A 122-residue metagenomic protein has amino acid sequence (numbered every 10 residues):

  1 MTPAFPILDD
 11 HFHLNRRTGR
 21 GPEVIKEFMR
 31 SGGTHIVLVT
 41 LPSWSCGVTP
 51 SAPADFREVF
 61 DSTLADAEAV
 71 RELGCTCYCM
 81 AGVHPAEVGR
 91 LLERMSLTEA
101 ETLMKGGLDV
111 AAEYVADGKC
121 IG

Functional and structural regions predicted by a protein language model:
M1-G122: Mid-domain alpha/beta scaffold segments of enzyme catalytic cores
